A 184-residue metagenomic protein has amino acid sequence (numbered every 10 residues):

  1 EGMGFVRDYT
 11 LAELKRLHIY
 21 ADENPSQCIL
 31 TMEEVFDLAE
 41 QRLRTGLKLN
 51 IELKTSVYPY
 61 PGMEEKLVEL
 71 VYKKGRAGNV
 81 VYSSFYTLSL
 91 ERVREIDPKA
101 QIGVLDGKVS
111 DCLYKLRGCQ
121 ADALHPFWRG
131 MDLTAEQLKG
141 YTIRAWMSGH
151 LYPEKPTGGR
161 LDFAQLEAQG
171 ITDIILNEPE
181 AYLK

Functional and structural regions predicted by a protein language model:
E1-V104, P126: Metal-dependent phosphodiesterase/phospholipase catalytic core, i.e., the His/Asp/Glu-rich active-site region
G103-K184: C-terminal active-site rim and adjoining tail of enzyme catalytic domains
